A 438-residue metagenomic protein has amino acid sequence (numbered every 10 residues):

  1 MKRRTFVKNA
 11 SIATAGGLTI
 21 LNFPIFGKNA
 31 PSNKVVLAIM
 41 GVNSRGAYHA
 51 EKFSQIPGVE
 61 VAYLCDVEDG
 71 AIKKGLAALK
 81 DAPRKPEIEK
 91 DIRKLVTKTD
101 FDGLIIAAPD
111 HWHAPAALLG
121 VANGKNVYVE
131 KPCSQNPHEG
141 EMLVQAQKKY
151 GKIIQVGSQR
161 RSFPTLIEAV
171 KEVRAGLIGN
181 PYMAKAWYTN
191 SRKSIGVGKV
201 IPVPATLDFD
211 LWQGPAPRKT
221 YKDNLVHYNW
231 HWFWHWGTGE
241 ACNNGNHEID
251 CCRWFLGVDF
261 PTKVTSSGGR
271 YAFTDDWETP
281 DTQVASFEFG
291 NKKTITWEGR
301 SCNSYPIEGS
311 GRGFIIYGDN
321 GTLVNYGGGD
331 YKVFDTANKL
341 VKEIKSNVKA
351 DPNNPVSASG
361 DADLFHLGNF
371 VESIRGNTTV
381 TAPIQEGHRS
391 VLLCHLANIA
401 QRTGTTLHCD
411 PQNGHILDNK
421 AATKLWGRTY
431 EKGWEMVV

Functional and structural regions predicted by a protein language model:
M1-V129, H138-I153: N-terminal glycine-/serine-/threonine-rich beta1-alpha1-beta2 phosphate-ribose binding loop of Rossmann-like
V36-M40, V61-C65, I105-A107, Y128-V129 (+9 more regions): Structural recognition of the beta-strand scaffold that forms the well-ordered cores of secreted hydrolase catalytic
H49, A71, G75, A116 (+6 more regions): Alpha-helical packing segments of well-folded alpha/beta enzyme cores
E68-A71, E89, P109-H113, C133-Q135 (+5 more regions): Short, solvent-exposed turn/loop segments enriched in Gly/Ser/Thr/Pro and often Arg
I106-A108, K125, E130, V156-Q159 (+2 more regions): Conserved beta-strand->loop/alpha-helix structural units within folded catalytic cores of enzymes with alpha/beta
N126, S134-L211: A contiguous active-site-proximal alpha/beta segment in oxidoreductase catalytic domains
K131, G176, N377: Conserved G/P- and acidic residue-centered "switch" motifs that form tight phosphate/ATP-binding loops in soluble
E168, N180, K185, S191-Q385 (+1 more regions): Contiguous beta-strand/loop segments that form the cofactor/metal-binding neighborhood of enzyme cores
